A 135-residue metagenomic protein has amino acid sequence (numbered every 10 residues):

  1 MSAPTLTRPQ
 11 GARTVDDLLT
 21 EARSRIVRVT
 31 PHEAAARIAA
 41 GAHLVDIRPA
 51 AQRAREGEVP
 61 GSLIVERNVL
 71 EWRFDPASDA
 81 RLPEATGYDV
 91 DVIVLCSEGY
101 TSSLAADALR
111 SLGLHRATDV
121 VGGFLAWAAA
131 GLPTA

Functional and structural regions predicted by a protein language model:
M1-A42, A50-V92, Y100-A135: Rhodanese-like catalytic fold shared by cysteine-dependent sulfurtransferases and DSP/PTP-type phosphatases
V45: Active-site flanking residues adjacent to catalytic metal/cofactor-binding acidic residues
L95: Short, surface-exposed ligand- or partner-binding patches at beta-edge/loop junctions that are enriched in aromatics
